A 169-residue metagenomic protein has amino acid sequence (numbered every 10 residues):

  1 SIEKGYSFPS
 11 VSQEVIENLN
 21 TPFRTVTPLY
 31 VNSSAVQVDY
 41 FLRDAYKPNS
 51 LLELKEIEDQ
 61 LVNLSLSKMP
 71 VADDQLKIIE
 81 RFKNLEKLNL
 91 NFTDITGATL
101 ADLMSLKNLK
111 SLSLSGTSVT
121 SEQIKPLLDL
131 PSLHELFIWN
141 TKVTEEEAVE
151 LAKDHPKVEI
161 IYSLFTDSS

Functional and structural regions predicted by a protein language model:
S1-K87, F92, A98-K107, E122-S169: N-terminal capping/linker segments that flank leucine-rich repeat
